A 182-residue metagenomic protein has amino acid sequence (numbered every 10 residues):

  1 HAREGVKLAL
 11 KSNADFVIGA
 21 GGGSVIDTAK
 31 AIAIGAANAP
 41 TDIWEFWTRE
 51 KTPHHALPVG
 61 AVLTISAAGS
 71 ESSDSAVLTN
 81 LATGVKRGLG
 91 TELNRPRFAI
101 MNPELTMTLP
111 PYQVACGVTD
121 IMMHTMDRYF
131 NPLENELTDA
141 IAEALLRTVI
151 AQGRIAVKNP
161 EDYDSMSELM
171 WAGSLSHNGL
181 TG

Functional and structural regions predicted by a protein language model:
H1-G5, N13, T28, V118-I121 (+4 more regions): General structural feature for long, well-ordered alpha-helical segments within catalytic domains of soluble enzymes
H1-P40, I155-M166: N-terminal small/polar loop signature for handling phosphorylated ligands or for N-terminal nucleophile
V17-A20, G60, S176-H177: Short glycine-rich or small-residue beta-strand-to-loop segments that form or flank ligand, phosphate, metal/Fe-S
I18, T28, A61-V62, M101 (+1 more regions): General beta-strand structural signal in soluble alpha/beta enzymes
A37-E136: A glycine/threonine-rich phosphate-anchoring loop and its flanking beta-alpha core in nucleotide/phosphate-binding
R128-G182: Active-site segments that bind and position negatively charged phosphate/pyrophosphate groups
